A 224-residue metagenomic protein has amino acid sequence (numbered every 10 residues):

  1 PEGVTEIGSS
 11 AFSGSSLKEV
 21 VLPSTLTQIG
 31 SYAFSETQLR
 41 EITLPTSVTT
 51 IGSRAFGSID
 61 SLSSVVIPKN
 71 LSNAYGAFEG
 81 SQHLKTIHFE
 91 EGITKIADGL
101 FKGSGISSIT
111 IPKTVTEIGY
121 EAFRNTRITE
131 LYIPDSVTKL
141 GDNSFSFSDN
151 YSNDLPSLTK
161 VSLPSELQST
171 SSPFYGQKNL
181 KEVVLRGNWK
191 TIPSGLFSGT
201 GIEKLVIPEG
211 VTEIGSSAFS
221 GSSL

Functional and structural regions predicted by a protein language model:
P1-E6, S15-Q28, T37-T50, D60-S72 (+7 more regions): Structural signature of tandem-repeat unit edges
G8-A11, G30-A33, G52-G57, Y75-F78 (+6 more regions): Consensus positions within tandem repeat domains that build extended binding/scaffold surfaces
